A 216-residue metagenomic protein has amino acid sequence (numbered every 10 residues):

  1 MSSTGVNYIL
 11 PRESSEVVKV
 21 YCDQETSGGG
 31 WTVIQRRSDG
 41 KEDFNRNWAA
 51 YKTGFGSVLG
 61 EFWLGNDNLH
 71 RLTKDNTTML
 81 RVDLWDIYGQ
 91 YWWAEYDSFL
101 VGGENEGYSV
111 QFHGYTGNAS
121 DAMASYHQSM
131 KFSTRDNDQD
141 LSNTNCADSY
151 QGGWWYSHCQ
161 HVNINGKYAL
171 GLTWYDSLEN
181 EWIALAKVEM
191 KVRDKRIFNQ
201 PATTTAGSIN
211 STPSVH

Functional and structural regions predicted by a protein language model:
M1-H216: Mature extracellular or lumenal effector domains of secreted proteins and single-pass membrane receptors/adhesion
